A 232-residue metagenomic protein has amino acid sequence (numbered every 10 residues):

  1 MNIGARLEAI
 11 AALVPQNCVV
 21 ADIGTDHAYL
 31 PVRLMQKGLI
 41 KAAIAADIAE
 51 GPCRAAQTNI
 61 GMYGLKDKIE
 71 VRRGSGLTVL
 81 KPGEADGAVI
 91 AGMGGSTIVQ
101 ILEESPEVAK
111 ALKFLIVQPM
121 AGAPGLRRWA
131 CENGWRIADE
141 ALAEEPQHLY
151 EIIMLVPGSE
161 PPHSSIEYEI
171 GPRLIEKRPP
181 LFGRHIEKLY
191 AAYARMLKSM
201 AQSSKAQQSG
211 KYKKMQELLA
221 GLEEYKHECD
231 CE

Functional and structural regions predicted by a protein language model:
M1-C18, V32: S-adenosyl-L-methionine
N17-D26: Conserved class I S-adenosyl-L-methionine
H27-I40: Conserved SAM-binding loop of SAM-dependent methyltransferases across substrates and taxa, primarily the Class I
A42-D47: Conserved SAM-binding motif I beta-strand of class I
E50, R54-G83: S-adenosyl-L-methionine
E84-G92: Short SAM/SAH-binding signature in class I
E104-M154: C-terminal substrate-binding/active-site "lid" region of AdoMet-derived donor-dependent transferases
G158, I166-E232: An accessory alpha-helical subdomain
